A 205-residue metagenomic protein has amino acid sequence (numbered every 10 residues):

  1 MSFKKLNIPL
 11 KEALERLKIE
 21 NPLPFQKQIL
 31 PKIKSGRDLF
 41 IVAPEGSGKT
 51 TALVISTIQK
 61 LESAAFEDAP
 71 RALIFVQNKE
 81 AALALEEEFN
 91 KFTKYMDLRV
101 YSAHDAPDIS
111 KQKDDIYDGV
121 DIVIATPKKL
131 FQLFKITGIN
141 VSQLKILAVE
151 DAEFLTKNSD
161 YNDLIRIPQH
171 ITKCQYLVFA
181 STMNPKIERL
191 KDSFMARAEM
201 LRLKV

Functional and structural regions predicted by a protein language model:
M1-V42: Conserved pre-motif I regulatory segment
K27-L39, K49-E67, N90: Walker A/P-loop NTP-binding motif
K32-I33, S63-D68, T93-Y95, D114-D118 (+3 more regions): Conserved catalytic network of the ASCE P-loop NTPase/AAA+ motor domain
L39, A72, V100, I146 (+1 more regions): Hydrophobic/aliphatic anchor position in the core parallel beta-sheet of P-loop NTPase nucleotide-binding domains
A43-S47: The conserved Walker
E67-A125, K129: Conserved nucleic-acid-binding Ia/Ib motif block in the N-terminal RecA-like helicase ATPase lobe
T126-V141: Conserved RecA-like ASCE ATPase "motif II neighborhood" in helicase/translocase motors
V141-V205: Post-DEXD/H (motif II) to motif III coupling segment of the RecA-like Helicase ATP-binding lobe
